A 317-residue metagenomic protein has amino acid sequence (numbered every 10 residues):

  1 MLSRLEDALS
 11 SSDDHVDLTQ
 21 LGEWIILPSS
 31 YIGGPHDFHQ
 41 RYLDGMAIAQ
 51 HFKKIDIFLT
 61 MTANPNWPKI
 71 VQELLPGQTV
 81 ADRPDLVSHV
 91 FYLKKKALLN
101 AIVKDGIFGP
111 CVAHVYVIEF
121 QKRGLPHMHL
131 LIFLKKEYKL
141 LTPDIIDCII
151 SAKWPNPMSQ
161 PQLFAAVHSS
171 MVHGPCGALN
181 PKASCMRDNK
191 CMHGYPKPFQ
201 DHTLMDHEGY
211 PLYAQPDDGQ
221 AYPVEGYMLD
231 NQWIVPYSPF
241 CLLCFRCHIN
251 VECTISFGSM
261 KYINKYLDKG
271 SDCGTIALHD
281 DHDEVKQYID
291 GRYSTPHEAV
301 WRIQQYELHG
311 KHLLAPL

Functional and structural regions predicted by a protein language model:
M1-L317: Extended, structured polyanion-binding interfaces
